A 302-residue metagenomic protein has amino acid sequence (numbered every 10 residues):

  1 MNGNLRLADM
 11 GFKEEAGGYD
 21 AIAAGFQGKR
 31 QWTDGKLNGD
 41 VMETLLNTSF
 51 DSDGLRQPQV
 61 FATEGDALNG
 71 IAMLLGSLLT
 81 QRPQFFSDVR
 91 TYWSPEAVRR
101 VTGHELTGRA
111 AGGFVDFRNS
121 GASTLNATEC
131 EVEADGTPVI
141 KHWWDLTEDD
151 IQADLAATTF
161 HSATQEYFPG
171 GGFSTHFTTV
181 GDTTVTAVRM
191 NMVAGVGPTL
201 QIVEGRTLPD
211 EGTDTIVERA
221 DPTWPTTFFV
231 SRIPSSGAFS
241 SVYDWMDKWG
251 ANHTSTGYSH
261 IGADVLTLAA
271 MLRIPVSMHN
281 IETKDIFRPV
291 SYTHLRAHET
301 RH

Functional and structural regions predicted by a protein language model:
M1-G35: A charged, amphipathic alpha-helical module
M1-N2, M271, P275-S277, I281: Non-catalytic structural scaffold of enzyme domains
E14-D20, R82-R90, M278-T283: Flexible, glycine/charged-enriched surface loops at secondary-structure junctions
F26-D34, Y92-S94, S259-A263, I286: Gly/Ser/Thr-rich loops at beta-strand to alpha-helix junctions that form or flank small-molecule/cofactor-binding
D34-D53: Extended, charged helical/alpha-beta scaffold domains that provide interaction surfaces
F50-L208: C-terminal catalytic subdomain
F177-H260: C-terminal structured domain segments
T293-H302: Conserved small/polar residues in nucleotide/adenosyl-binding loops
